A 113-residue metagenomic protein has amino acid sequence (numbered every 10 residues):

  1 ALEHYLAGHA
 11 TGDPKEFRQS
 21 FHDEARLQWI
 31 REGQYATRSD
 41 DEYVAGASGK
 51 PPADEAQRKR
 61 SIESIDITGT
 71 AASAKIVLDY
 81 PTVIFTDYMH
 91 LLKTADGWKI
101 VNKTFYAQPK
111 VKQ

Functional and structural regions predicted by a protein language model:
A1-G12: Short, aromatic-enriched amphipathic alpha-helices that serve as compact interaction elements
Y5, F17, A25, A74 (+1 more regions): Hydrophobic pocket/interface hotspot
G12-Q28: Short, well-ordered alpha-helical segments enriched in acidic and aromatic residues
F21, L78-Y80, T104: Short beta-strand segments enriched in hydrophobic/aromatic residues within well-folded beta-rich domains
D23, T70-A72, D96-G97: Beta-strand-connecting loop/turn residues
L27-R31, A36-I84: Surface-exposed, charged secondary-structure patches
A45, V111-Q113: Compositionally biased, proline/threonine/alanine/serine-rich low-complexity intrinsically disordered stretches
I84-V111: Short beta-strand edge/turn micro-motifs at domain boundaries
